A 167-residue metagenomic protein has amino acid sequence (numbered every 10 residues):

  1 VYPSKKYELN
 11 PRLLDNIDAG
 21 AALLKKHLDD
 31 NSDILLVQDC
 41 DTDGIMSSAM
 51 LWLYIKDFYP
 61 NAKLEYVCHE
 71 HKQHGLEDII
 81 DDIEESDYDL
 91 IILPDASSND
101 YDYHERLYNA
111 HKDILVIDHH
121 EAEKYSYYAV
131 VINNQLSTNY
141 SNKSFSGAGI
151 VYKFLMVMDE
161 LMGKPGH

Functional and structural regions predicted by a protein language model:
V1-H167: Replace "Mg2+/Mn2+-dependent" with "divalent metal-dependent
